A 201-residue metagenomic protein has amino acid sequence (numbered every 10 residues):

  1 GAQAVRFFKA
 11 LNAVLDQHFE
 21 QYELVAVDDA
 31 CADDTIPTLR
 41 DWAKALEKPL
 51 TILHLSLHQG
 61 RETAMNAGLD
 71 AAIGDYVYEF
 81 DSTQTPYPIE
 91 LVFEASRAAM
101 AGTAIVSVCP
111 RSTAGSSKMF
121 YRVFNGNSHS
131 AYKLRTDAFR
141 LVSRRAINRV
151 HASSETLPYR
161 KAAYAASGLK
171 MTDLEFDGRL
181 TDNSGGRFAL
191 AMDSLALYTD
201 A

Functional and structural regions predicted by a protein language model:
G1-L15: Short, well-formed alpha-helical segments that are part of the catalytic scaffolds of diverse glycosyltransferases
A2-V5, D33-D41: Acidic helix N-cap motif at the loop->helix transition within catalytic regions of sugar-transfer enzymes
E20-C31, L53-H54: Short beta-strand/loop segment that forms part of the nucleotide-sugar
D28-I36, Q84-T85: A conserved acidic beta->alpha catalytic loop
L55-A72, E90-F93: Glycine-rich, basic loop-to-helix element that forms the pyrophosphate-binding segment of sugar-nucleotide handling
V77: Short aromatic/hydrophobic "clamp" motif used to bind/position activated sugar donors
V92-G115: Conserved donor NDP-sugar-binding/catalytic core segment of glycosyltransferases
R145-D200: Catalytic donor/gating beta->alpha subdomain of glycosyltransferases that bind UDP-sugars
